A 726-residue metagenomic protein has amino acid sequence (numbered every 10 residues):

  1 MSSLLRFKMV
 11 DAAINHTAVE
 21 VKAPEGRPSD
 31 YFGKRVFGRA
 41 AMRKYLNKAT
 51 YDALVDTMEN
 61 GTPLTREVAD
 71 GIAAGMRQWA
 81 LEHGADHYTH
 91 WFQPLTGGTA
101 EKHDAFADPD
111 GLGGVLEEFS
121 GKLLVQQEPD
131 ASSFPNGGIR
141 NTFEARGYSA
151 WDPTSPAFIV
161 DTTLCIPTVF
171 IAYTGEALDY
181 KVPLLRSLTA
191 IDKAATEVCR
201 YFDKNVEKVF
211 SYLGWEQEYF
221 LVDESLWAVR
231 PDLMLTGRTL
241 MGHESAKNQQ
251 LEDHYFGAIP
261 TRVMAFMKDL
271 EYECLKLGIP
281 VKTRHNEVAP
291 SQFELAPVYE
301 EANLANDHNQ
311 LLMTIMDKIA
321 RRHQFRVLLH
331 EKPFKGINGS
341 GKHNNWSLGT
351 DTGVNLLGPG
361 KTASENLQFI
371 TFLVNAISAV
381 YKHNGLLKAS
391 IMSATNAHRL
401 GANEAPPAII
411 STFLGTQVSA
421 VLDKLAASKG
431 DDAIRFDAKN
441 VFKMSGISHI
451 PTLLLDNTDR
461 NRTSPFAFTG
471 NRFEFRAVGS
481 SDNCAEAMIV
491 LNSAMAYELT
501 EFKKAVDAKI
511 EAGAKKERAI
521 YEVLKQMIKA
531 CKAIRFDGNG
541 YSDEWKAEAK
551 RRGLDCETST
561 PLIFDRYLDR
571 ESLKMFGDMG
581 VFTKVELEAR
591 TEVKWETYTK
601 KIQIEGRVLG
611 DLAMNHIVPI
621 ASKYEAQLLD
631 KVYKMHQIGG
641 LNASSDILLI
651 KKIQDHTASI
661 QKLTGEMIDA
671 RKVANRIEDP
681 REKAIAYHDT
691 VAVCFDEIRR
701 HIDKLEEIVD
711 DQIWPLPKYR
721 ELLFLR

Functional and structural regions predicted by a protein language model:
S2-E25, T142-P156, T163: N-terminal hydrophobic targeting/anchoring segments and the immediately downstream early-domain regions of hydrolases
K8-V10, K22-M42, T189, K193 (+1 more regions): Flexible inter-domain linker/hinge segments
Y31-E144: Active-site core of metal-dependent hydrolases
V68-I72, F92-P94, K122-L123, F170 (+4 more regions): Active-site-proximal loop/turn and secondary-structure-junction residues that shape catalytic pockets, frequently
G97-G114, S132, R230, G237-T239 (+4 more regions): Short linear, low-complexity motifs centered on an aromatic residue
A145-L329, N338-G341, L348-K594: Glycine-rich, acidic/polar active-site loops that bind/position phosphate-bearing ligands
M234, N309, E331-K332, G358-T362 (+6 more regions): Composition- and surface-driven signal marking solvent-exposed, interaction-prone regions in large proteins
M527-R726: C-terminal amphipathic alpha-helical interaction region
